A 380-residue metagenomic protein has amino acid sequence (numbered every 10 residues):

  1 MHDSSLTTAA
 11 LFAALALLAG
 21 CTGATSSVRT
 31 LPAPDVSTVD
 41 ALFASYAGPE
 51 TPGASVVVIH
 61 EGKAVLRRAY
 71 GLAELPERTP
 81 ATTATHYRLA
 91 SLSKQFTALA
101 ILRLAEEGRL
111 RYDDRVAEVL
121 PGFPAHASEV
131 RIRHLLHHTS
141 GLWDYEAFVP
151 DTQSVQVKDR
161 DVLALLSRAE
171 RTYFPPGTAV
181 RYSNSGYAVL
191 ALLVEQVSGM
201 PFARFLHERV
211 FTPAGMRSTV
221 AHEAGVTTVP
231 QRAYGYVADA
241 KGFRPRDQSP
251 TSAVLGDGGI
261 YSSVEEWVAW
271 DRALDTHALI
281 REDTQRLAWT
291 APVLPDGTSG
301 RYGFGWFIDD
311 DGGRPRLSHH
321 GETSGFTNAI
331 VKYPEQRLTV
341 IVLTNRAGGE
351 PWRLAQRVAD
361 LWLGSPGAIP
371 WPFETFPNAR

Functional and structural regions predicted by a protein language model:
M1-A10: Bacterial N-terminal signal peptides that target proteins for export
A9-G20: Bacterial N-terminal signal peptides
C21-R68, E195-E208, T212, P230 (+1 more regions): Catalytic loop of the DD-peptidase/beta-lactamase superfamily, centered on the K-T-G motif and neighboring
F43-Y46, V56, G62, H86-D113 (+3 more regions): Active-site SXXK
A73-T82, E350-V358: A short, polar/charged loop-to-alpha-helix boundary motif
T83, R88-L92, L104-F148, R168-R171 (+3 more regions): Active-site helix/loop module of the DD-peptidase/beta-lactamase fold, centered on the serine-lysine SxxK catalytic
V162-Y173, V237-S252, D311: The feature captures the short pre-catalytic strand/loop hairpin that immediately precedes and shapes the active-site
A179-Y182: Cytochrome P450
